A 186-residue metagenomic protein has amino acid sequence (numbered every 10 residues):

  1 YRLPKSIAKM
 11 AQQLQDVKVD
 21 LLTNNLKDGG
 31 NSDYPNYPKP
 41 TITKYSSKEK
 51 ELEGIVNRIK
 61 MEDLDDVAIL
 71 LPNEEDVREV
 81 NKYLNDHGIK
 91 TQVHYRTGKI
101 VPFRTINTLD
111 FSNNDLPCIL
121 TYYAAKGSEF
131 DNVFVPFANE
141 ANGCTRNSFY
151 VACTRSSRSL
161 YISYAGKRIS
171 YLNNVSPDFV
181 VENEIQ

Functional and structural regions predicted by a protein language model:
Y1-Y45: Conserved coupling/interface region of RecA-like P-loop/ASCE motor cores
R2, S46-K50, E75: Short beta->alpha linker loops
L3-A8, L14, D28-N31, K60-Q186: Core RecA-like ATPase module of SF1/SF2 helicases and allied nucleic-acid translocases
I42-D65: Conserved interdomain hinge at the start of the Helicase C-terminal
